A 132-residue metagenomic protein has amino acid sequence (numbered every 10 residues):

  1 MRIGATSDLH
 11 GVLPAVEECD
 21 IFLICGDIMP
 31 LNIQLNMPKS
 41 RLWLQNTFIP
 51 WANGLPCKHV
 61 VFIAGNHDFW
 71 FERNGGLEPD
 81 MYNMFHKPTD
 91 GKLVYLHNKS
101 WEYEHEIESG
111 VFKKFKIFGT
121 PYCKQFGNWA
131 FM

Functional and structural regions predicted by a protein language model:
M1-H10, L23-C25, K114-F126: Active-site-proximal beta-strand elements of phosphoester/diester hydrolases
T6-I107: Core catalytic region of metal-dependent phosphoesterases/phosphodiesterases, especially metallo-beta-lactamase-like
N32-I33, I107-M132: Active-site-proximal loop/helix segment associated with metal-binding centers of metalloenzymes
